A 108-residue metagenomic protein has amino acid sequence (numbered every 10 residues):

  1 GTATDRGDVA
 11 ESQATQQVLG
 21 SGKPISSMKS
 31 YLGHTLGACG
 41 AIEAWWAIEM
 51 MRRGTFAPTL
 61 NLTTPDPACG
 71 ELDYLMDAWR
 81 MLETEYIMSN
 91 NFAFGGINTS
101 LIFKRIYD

Functional and structural regions predicted by a protein language model:
G1-D108: Conserved "HGTGT" condensation-loop signature of ketosynthase/thiolase-family condensing enzymes that catalyze
